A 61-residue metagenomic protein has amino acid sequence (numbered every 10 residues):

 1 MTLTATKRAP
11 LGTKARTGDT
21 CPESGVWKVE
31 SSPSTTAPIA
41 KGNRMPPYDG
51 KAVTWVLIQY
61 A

Functional and structural regions predicted by a protein language model:
M1-A61: A charge-rich, low-complexity, intrinsically flexible signal that marks solvent-exposed coils, linkers, repeats
